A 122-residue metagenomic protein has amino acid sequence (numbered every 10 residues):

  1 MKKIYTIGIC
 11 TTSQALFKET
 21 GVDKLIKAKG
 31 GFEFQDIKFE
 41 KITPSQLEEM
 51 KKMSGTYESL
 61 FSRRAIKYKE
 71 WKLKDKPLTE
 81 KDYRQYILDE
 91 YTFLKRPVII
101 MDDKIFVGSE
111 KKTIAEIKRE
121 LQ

Functional and structural regions predicted by a protein language model:
M1-K38: Local sequence-structure signature of Cys/Sec-based thiol-disulfide redox active-site neighborhoods
I37-Q122: Thiol/selenol-based redox catalytic cores and closely related redox-interacting motifs
